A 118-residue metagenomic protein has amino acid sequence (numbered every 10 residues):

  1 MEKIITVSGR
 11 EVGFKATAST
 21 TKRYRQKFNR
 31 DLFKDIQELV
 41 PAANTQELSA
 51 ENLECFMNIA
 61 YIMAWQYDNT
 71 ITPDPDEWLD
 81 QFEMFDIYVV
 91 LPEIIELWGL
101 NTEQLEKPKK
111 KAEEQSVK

Functional and structural regions predicted by a protein language model:
M1-E11, R30-Q46, E54, Q66-K118: Charged interaction scaffolds used for protein-protein
K15-A16: Short linear motifs in exposed loops
K22-F28: N-terminal first-folded block
